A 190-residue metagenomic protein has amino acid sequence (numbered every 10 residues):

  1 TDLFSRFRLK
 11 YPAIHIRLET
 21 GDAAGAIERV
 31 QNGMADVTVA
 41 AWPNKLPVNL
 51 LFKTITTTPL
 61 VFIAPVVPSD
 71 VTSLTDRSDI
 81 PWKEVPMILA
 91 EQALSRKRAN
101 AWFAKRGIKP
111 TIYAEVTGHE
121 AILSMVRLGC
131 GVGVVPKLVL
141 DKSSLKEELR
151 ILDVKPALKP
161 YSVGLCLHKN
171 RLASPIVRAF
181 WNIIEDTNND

Functional and structural regions predicted by a protein language model:
T1-K45, V116: Central regulatory/effector-binding core of bacterial HTH transcription factors
D2, L152-D190: A late-sequence structural motif
A13-R17, K109-Y113, S162-G164: Residues at or immediately flanking beta-strands
I14, Q31-V39, L60, V126-V132 (+1 more regions): Alpha-to-beta junction loops
A24, P43, V67, L94 (+2 more regions): Alpha-helix/helix-capping structural signal
I27-E28, K53, S78-I80, L123-S124 (+1 more regions): Alpha-helical segments flanking ligand/cofactor-binding loops in enzyme cores
P47-T58, T72-L74, E120, S124-K169: Beta-alpha-beta core module
D70-S78, E84-R106, A173-V177, W181: Secondary-structure junction motif
